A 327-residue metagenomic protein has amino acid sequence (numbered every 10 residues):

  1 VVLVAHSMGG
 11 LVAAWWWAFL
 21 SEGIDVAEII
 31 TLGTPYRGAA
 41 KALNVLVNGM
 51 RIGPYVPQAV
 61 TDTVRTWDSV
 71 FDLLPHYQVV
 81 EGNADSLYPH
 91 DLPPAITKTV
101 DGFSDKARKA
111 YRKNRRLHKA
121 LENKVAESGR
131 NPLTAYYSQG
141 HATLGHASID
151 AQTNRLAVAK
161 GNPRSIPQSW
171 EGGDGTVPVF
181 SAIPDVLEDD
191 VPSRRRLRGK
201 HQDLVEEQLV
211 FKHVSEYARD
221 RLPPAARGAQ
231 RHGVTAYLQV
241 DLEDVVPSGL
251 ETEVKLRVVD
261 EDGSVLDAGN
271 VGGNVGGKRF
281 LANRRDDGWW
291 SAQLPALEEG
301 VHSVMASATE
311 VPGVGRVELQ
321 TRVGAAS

Functional and structural regions predicted by a protein language model:
V4-G9: Gly/Ala-rich beta-loop-alpha elbow adjacent to hydrolase catalytic centers
G10-L20: Short glycine-enriched nucleophile-adjacent loop and the immediately C-terminal alpha-helix near the catalytic center
A18-H232: Helical cap/lid subdomain of alpha/beta-hydrolase-fold lipid enzymes that gates access to the catalytic pocket
D244-L250: Short, solvent-exposed loop/linker segments at the N-terminal edge of repeated beta-sheet extracellular domains
L250-D262: Beta-strand-rich structural segments
R284-Q293: Aromatic sugar-binding surface patches on proteins that engage polysaccharides or sugar-phosphate polymers
P295-V301: Surface-exposed, short loops/turns at beta-strand junctions within beta-sandwich domains
P312-S327: Edge beta-strands of extracellular beta-sandwich domains
